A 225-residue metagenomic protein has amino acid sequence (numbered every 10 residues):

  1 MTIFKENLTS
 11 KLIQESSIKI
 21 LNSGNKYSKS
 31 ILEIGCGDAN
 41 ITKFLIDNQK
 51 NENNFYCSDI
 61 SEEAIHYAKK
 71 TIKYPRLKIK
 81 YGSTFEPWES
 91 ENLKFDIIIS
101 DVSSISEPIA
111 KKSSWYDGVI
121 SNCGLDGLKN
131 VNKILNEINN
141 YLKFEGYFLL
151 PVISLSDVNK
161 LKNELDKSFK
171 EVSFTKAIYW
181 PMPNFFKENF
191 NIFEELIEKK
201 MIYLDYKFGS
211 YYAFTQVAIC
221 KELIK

Functional and structural regions predicted by a protein language model:
N7-Y27: Conserved alpha-helix/loop element of class I SAM-dependent methyltransferases that forms part of the SAM/SAH-binding
S28-G37: Conserved class I S-adenosyl-L-methionine
D38-N51: Conserved SAM-binding loop of SAM-dependent methyltransferases across substrates and taxa, primarily the Class I
S61: Conserved SAM/SAH-binding beta-strand->alpha-helix loop
A68-K69: Conserved SAM-binding loop
W88-I98: A short acidic, Gly/Pro-enriched loop at the edge of an enzyme's catalytic core that lines a small-molecule cofactor
V102-K133: Mobile active-site "lid"/loop adjacent to the S-adenosyl-L-methionine
L128-F186: Conserved Class I SAM-dependent methyltransferase catalytic core
